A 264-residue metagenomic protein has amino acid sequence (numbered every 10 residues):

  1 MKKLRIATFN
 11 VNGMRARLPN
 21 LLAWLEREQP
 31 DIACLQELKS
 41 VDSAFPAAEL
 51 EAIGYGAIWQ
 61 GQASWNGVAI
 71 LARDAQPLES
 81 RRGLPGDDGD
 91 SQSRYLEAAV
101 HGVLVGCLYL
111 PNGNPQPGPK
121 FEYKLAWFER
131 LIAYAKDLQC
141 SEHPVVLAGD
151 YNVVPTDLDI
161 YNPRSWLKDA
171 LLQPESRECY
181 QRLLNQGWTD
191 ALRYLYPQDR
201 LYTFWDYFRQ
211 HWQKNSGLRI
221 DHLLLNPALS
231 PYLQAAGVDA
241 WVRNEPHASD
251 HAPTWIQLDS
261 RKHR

Functional and structural regions predicted by a protein language model:
M1-I53, W59-Q60, W65-V68, K262-R264: N-terminal, active-site-proximal structural segment of metallo-dependent hydrolase catalytic domains
K3-N12, G102-P117, A148: Active-site-proximal beta-strand elements of phosphoester/diester hydrolases
I6-N10, L25-S43, V105, A135-D157 (+4 more regions): Active-site beta-strand/loop signature of hydrolases that rely on acidic residues for catalysis
L38-V41, F45-P115: Structured beta-strand-rich core segments of catalytic domains in phosphoester-bond hydrolases
I53, W127-I220: Metal-dependent phosphoesterases centered on the DNase I-like endonuclease/exonuclease/phosphatase
S64-L78, D199, H211-Y232, L258: Conserved beta strand-loop-helix elements of the APE1-like EEP
L84-G86, P111-F128, R164-D169: Surface-exposed cleft-lining segments at the edges of enzyme active sites
G237-R264: Surface polyanion/phosphate-binding segment centered on an Asp-His-Pro turn
